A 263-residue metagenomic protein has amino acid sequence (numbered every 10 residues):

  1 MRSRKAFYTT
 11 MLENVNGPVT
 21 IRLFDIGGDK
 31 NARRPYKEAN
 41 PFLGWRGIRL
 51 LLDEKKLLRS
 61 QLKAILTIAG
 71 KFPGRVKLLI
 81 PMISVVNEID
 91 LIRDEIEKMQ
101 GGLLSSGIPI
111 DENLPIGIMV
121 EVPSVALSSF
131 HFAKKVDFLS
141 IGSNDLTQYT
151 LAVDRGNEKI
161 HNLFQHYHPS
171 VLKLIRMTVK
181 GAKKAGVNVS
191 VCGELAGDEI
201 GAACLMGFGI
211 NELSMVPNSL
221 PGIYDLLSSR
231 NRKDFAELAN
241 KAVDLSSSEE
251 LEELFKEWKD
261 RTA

Functional and structural regions predicted by a protein language model:
M1-A263: Conserved alpha/beta-domain cores
